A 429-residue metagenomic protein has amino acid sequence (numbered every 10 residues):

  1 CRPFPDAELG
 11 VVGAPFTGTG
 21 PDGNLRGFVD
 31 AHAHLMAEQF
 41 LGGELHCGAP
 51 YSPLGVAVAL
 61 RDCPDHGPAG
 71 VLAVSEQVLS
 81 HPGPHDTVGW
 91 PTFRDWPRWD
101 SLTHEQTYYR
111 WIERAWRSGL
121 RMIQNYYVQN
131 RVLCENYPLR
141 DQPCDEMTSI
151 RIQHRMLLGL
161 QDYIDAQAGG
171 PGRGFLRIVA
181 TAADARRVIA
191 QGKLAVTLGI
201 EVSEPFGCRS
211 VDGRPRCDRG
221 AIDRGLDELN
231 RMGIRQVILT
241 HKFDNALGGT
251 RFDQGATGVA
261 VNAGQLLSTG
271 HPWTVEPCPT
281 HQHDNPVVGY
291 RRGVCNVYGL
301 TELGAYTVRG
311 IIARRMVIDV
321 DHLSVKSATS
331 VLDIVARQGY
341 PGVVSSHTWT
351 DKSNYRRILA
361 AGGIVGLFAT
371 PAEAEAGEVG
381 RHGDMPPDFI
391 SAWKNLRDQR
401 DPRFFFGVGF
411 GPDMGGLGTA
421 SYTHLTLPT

Functional and structural regions predicted by a protein language model:
C1-F175, R187-I189, L194-L198: N-terminal catalytic scaffold of extracellular/periplasmic and nuclease hydrolases that process anionic headgroups
G27-D30, L35-A37, W116, R121-Y126 (+6 more regions): Structural recognition of the beta-strand scaffold that forms the well-ordered cores of secreted hydrolase catalytic
H34-M36, S203, K242-F243, L323-S324 (+3 more regions): Catalytic metal-binding/acid-base residues of hydrolase active sites
S75-D86, W116-R117, Y127-A305, A328-R357 (+1 more regions): Surface-exposed loop and adjacent secondary-structure segments within mature catalytic domains
P97-L102, D141-D145, V294-V297, R315-M316 (+1 more regions): Second-shell loop/turn segments in exported
G304-F405: Catalytic pocket-lining loop regions of alpha/beta-barrel enzymes, especially the amidohydrolase/enolase/GH5 lineages
F368-A369, R403-Y422: Short acidic/histidine-rich active-site segments
T423-T429: Conserved small/polar residues in nucleotide/adenosyl-binding loops
